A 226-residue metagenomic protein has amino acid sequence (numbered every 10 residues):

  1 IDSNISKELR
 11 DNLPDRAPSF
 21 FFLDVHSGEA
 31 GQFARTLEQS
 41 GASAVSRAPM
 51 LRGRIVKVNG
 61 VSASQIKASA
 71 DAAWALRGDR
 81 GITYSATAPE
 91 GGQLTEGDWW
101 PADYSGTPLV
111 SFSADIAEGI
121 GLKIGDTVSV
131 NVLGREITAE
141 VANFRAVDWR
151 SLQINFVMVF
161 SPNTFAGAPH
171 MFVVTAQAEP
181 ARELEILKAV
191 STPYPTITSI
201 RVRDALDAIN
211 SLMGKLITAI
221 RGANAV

Functional and structural regions predicted by a protein language model:
I1-V226: Alpha-helical transmembrane segments of bacterial inner-membrane membrane proteins
